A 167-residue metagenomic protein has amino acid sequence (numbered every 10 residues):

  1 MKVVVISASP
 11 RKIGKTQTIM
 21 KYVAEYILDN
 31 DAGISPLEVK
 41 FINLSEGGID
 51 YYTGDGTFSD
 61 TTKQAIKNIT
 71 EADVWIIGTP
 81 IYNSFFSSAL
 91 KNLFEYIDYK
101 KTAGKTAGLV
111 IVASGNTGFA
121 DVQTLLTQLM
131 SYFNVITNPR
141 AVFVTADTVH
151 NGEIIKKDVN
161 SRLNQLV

Functional and structural regions predicted by a protein language model:
M1-V5, T106, F143-N151: A short small-residue
M1-Y96, E153-V167: N-terminal beta1-alpha1-beta2 submodule of the flavodoxin-like/Rossmannoid cofactor-binding fold
P10-I13, V112-T117, V149: Short histidine/acidic/glycine/proline-rich micro-motifs that form metal- and phosphate-coordinating active-site loops
P36-E38, G104, N134: A generic structural signal for alpha->beta connector loops
E71, G104-K105: Short connector loops at helix/strand junctions that flank enzyme active sites, especially segments positioning acidic
D98-A103: Short, conserved loop/helix-junction motifs that constitute active-site signature segments in enzyme catalytic cores
A107-T145: Short, glycine-/small-residue-rich phosphate/pyrophosphate-handling segment
S131-V167: A charged, well-structured terminal subsegment
